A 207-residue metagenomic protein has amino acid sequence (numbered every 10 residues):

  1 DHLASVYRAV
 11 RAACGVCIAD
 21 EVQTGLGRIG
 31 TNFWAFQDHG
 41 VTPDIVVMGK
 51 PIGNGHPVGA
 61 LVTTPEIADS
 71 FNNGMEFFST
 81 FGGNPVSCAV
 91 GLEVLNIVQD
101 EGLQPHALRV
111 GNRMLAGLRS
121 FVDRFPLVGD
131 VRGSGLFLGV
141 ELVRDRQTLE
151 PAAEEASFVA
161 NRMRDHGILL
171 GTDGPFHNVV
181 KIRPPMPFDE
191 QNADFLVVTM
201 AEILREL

Functional and structural regions predicted by a protein language model:
D1-L207: Conserved N-terminal phosphate-binding loop of PLP-dependent enzymes in the Aspartate aminotransferase
